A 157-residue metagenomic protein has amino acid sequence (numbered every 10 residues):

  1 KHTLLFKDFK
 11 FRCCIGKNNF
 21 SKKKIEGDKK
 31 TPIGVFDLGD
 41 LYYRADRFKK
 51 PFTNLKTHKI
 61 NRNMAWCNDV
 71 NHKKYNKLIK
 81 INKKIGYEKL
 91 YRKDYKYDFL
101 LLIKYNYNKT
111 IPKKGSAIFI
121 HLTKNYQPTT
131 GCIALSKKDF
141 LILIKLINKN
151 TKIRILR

Functional and structural regions predicted by a protein language model:
K1-T130, K137-R157: Cell wall/extracellular polymer interaction/catalysis modules
